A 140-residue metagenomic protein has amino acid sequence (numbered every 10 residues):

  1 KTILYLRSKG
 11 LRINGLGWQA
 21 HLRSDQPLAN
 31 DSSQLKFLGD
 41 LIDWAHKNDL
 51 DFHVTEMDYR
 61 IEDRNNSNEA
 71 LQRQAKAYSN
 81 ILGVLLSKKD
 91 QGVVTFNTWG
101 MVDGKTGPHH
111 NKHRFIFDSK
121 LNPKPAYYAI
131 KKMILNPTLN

Functional and structural regions predicted by a protein language model:
K1-R12, G104-G107: Substrate-binding cleft/loops of secretory-pathway carbohydrate-active enzymes
Y5-K9, Q19, W44-D51: Short hydrophobic alpha-helical module
K9-I13, H21, Q26: Surface-exposed beta-loop-beta
L16: Active-site-adjacent helix-turn-beta-strand microarchitecture at beta-sheet edges that either contains or buttresses
Q19-A20, G100: Residues that line or immediately flank small-molecule/substrate-binding pockets and catalytic motifs
P27-N140: Aromatic-rich peripheral "rim/lid" segments of glycoside hydrolase catalytic domains that contact and position glycan
